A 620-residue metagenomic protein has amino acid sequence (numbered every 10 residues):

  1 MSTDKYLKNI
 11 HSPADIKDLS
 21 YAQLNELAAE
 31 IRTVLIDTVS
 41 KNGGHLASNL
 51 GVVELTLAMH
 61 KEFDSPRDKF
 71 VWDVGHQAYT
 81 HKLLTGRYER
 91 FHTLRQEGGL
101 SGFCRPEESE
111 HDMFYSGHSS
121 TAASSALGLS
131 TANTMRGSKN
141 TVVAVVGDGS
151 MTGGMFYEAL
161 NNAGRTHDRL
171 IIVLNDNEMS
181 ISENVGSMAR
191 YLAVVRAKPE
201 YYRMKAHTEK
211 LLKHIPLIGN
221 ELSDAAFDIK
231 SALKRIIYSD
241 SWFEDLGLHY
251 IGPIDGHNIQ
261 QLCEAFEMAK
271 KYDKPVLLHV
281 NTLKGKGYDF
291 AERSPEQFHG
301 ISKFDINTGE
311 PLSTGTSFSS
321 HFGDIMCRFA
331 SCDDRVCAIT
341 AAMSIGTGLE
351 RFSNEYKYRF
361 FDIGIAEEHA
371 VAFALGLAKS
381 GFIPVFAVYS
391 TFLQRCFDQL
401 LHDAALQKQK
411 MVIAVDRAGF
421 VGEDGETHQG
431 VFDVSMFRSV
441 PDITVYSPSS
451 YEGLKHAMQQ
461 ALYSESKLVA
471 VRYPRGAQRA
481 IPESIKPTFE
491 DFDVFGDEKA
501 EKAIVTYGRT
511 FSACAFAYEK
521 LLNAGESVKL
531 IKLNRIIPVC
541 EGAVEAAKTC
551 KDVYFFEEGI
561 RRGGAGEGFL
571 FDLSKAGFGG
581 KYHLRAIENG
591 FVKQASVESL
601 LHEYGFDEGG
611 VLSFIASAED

Functional and structural regions predicted by a protein language model:
S2-L84, E244, L248, D255-L262 (+1 more regions): N-terminal amphipathic, basic-rich helices that act as targeting or association modules
N25-R32, G323, F397, G566: Hydrophobic face of alpha-helices
H45-T166, R335-V336, T340-A341, L349-E350: Cofactor-binding active-site loop characterized by glycine-rich and histidine/acidic residues
T93-S125, M135-K139, R165-Q297, G309-I325 (+8 more regions): Thiamine diphosphate
V142, V146-A159, G348, F360 (+3 more regions): Extended, hydrophobic alpha-helical segments in both membrane/secreted and soluble proteins
F156-A159, A265, Q399, A457-M458 (+1 more regions): Short beta-alpha junctions and helix-cap segments that line functional grooves
K303-D305, V440-P482: Helix-enriched interaction subdomains in cytosolic or periplasmic regions, typified by TIR/SEFIR signaling/NADase cores
